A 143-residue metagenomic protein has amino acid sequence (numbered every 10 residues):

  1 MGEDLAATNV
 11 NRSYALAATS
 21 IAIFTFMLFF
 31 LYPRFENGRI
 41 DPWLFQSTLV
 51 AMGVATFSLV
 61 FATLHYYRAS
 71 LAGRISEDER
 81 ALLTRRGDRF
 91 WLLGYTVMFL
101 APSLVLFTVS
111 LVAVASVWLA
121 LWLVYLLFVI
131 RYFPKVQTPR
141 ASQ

Functional and structural regions predicted by a protein language model:
M1-L16, W43-Q46: Cytosolic juxtamembrane helix and N-cap/initiation of the first transmembrane helix
N9-F30: The first (N-terminal) embedded transmembrane alpha-helix
V10, F35-N37, A72: Alpha-helix boundary/interfacial micro-motifs
F24-E36, H65-R68: Membrane-helix interface motif
R39-Q143: Alpha-helical transmembrane segments of integral membrane proteins
